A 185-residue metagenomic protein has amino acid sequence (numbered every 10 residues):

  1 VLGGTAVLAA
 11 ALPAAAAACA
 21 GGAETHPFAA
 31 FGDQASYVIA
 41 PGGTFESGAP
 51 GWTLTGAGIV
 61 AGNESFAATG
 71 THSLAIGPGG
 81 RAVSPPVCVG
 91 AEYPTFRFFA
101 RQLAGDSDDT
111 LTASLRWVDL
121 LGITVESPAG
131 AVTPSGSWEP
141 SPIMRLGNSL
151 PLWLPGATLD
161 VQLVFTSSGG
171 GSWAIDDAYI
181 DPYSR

Functional and structural regions predicted by a protein language model:
A6-A23: C-terminal region of N-terminal signal peptides and the immediate post-cleavage residues of exported proteins
A18, A23, A29-G32, V38-S73: Extracellular glycan-recognition surfaces and repeat-rich motifs
F31, L120-T158, T166-G170: Extracellular carbohydrate recognition and processing domains and analogous Trp-centered ligand-binding platforms
E46-P50, P86-A91, R97-D106, R116 (+1 more regions): Solvent-exposed strand-to-loop "edge" motifs in beta-rich extracellular domains
G70-T95: Short beta-strands within extracellular/lumenal beta-sheet-rich domains
T95, T158-Q162: Short, conserved beta-strand segments of beta-strand-rich sandwich/propeller modules, principally
L111-V118: Short, surface-exposed beta-strand/strand-loop-strand elements in extracellular ectodomains
T166-R185: Extracellular carbohydrate recognition
